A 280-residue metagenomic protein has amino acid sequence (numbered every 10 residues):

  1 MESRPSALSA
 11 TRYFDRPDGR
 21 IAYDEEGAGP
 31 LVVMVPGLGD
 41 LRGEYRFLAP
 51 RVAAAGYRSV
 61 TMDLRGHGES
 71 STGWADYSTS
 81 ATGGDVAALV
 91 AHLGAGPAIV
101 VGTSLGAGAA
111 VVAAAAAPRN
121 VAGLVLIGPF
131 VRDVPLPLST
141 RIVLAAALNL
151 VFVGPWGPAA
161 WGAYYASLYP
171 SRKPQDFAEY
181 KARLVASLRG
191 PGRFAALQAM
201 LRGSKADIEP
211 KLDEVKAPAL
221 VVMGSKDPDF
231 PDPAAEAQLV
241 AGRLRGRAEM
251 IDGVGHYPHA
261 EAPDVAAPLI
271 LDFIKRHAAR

Functional and structural regions predicted by a protein language model:
M1-V32, A54-Y57, G96, K275-R280: Alpha/beta-hydrolase fold catalytic core
D24-E69: Conserved HGGG/HGGXW glycine-rich cap/lid loop of the alpha/beta-hydrolase fold
R46, A54, T61-V101, L105 (+1 more regions): Active-site loop/oxyanion-hole signature of alpha/beta-hydrolase fold enzymes
A109-A113: Hydrolases whose catalytic domains are alpha/beta-hydrolase-1, hotdog thioesterase, or metallo-beta-lactamase-like
A115, A122-V153: Flexible "cap/lid" loop of the alpha/beta hydrolase fold
P135-T140, P155-D213: Conserved alpha/beta-hydrolase catalytic His-Asp/Glu region
L220-V254: Conserved loop-alpha-helix segment in the C-terminal half of the alpha/beta-hydrolase fold that carries the catalytic
L244-R280: Catalytic active-site module of serine/aspartate enzymes centered on a nucleophile-bearing elbow/loop
